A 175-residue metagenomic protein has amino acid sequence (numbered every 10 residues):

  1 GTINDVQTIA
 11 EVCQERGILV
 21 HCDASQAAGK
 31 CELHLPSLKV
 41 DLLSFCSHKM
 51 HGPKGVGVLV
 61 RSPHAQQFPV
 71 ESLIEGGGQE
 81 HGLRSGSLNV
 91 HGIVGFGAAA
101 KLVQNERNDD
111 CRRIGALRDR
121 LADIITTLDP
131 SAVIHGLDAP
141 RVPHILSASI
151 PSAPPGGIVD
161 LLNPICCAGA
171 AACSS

Functional and structural regions predicted by a protein language model:
G1-S175: Pyridoxal 5′-phosphate
